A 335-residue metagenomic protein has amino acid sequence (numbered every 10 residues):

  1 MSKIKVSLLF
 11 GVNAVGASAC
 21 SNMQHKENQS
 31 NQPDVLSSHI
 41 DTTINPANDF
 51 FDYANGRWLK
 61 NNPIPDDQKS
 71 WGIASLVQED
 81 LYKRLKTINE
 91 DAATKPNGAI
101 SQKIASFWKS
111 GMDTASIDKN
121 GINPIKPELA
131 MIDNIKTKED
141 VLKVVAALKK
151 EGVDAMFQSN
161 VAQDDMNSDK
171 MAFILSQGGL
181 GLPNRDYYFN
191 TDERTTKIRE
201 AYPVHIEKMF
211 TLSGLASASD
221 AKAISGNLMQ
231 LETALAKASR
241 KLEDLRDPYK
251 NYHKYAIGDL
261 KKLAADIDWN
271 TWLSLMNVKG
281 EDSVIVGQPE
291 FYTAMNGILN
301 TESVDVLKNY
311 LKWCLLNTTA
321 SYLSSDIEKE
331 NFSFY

Functional and structural regions predicted by a protein language model:
M1-L8: Bacterial N-terminal signal peptides that target proteins for export
V12-A14: Sec-dependent N-terminal signal peptides of Gram-positive bacterial secreted proteins and lipoproteins
S18-A19: C-terminal motif of bacterial Sec signal peptides marking the signal peptidase cleavage site
E27-S38: Short, Gly/Pro- and small/polar-rich lid/capping loops
T42-K60, T195-L212: K/E-rich alpha-helical interaction surfaces of small helical-bundle regulatory domains
N45-N48, Y53-K109: Active-site-surrounding "flap" and adjacent substrate/cofactor-binding loops of secreted or lumenal enzymes, prototyped
A92-Y335: Noncatalytic, helix-rich "gating/capping" subdomain that lines the substrate-entry/channel surface of large enzyme
